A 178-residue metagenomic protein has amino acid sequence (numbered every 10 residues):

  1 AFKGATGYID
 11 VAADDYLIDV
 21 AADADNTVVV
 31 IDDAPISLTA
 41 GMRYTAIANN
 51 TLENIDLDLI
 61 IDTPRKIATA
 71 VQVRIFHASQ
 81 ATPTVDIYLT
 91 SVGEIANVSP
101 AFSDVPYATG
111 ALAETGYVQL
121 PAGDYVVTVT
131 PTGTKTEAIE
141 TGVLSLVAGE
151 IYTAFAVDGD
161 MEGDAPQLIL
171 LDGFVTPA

Functional and structural regions predicted by a protein language model:
A1-A178: Intrinsically disordered, low-complexity polar regions and short flexible loop motifs
